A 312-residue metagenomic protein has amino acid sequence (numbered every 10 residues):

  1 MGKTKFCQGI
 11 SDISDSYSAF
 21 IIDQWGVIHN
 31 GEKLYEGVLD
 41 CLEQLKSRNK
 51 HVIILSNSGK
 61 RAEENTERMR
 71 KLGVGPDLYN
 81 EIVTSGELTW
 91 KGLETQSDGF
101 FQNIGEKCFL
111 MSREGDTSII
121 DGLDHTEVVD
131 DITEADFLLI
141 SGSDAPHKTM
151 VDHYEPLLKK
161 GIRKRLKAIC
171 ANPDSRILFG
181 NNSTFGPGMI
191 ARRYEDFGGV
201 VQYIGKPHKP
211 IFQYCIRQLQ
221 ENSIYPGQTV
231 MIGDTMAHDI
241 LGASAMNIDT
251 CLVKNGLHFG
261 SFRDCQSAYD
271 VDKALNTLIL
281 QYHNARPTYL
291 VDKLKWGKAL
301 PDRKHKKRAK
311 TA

Functional and structural regions predicted by a protein language model:
M1-Q24, H29-K50, S58, E63-V83 (+1 more regions): Asp-based, Mg2+/Mn2+-dependent phosphohydrolase catalytic module
